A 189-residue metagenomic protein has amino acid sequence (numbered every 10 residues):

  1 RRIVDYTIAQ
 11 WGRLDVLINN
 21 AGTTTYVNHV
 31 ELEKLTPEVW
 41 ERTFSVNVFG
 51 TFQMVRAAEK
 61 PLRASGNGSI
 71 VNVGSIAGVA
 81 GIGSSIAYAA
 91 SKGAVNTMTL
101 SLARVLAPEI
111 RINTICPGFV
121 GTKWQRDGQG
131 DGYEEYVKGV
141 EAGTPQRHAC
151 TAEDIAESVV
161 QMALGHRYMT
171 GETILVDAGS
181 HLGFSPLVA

Functional and structural regions predicted by a protein language model:
T24, H29, A80, L164 (+1 more regions): Short C-terminal tail/terminal secondary-structure segment of NAD(P)H-dependent dehydrogenase/reductase domains
N28-L32, T36-E41, V140: Substrate-binding pocket helix/loop in short-chain dehydrogenase/reductase
V55, H148-V176, H181: C-terminal substrate-recognition "lid" of short-chain dehydrogenase/reductases
V55-R56, L100: A short, exposed helix-loop element centered on a Lys and neighboring polar residues
K60, A103-P108: Alpha-helical segment proximal to the catalytic Tyr-Lys
S75: Residue(s) in the substrate-gating loop at a strand-loop-helix junction that position the organic substrate next
A107-R111, M169-G171: Short, small/polar-rich loop/turn modules that mediate ligand/substrate recognition or access, typified
